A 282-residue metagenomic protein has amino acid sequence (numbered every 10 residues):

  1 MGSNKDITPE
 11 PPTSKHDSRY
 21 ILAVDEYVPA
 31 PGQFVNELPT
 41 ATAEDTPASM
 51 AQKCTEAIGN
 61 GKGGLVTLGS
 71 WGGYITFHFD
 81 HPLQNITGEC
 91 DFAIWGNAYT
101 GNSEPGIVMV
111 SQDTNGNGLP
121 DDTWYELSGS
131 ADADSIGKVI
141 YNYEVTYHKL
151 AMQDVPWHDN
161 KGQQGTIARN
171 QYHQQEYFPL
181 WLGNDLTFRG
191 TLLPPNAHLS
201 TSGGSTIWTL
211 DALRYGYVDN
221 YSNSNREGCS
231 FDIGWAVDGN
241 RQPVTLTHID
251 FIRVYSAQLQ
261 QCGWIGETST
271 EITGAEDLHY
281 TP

Functional and structural regions predicted by a protein language model:
N4-E104, S128-P282: A domain-level signal for the mature, folded cores of soluble proteins
G106, T123-Y125: Short beta-strand segments
M109-D113: Predominantly extracellular/luminal cell-surface or secreted proteins
T114-T123, V139: Acidic, glycine-anchored loop motifs typical of Ca2+
